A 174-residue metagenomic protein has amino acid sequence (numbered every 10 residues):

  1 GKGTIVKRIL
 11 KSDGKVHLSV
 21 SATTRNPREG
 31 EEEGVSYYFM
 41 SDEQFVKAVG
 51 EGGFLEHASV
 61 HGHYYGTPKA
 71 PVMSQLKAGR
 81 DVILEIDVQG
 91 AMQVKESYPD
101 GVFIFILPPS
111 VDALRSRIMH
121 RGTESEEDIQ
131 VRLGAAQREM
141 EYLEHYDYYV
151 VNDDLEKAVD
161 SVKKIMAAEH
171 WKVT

Functional and structural regions predicted by a protein language model:
K2-G3: Walker A/P-loop
V6-K7: The feature captures the helix immediately C-terminal to the Walker
L10-V20: Post-Walker A helix-loop "phosphate-sensing" segment adjacent to the P-loop in P-loop NTPases
S21-V82, Q89: ATP-dependent small-molecule kinase phosphotransfer cores that center on conserved nucleotide phosphate-binding segments
R28-E29, M92-V94, D112-R117, K157-S161: Switch/connector loops and helix/strand junctions flanking conserved nucleotide-binding motifs in nucleotide-processing
G30, S74-K77, K95-P99, E141-L143: Conserved catalytic network of the ASCE P-loop NTPase/AAA+ motor domain
V82-D87, E96-H120: Conserved phosphate-donor/acceptor-positioning beta-strand/loop module used by diverse small-molecule
D100, S116, H120-E124, R138-T174: NTP-dependent small-molecule kinase module
